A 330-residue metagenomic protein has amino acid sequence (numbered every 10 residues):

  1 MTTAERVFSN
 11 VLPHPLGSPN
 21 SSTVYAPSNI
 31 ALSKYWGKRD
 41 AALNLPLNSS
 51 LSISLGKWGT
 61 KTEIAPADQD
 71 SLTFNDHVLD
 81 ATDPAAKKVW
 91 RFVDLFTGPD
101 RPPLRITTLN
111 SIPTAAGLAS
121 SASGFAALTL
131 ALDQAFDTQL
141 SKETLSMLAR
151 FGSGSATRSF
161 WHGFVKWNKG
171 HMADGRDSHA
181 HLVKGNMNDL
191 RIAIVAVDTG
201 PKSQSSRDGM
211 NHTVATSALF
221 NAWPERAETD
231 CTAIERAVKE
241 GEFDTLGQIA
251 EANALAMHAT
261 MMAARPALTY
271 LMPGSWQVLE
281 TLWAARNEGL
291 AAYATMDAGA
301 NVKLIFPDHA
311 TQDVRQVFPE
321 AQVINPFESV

Functional and structural regions predicted by a protein language model:
M1-A116, L130-L140, V317, I324-V330: ATP-binding N-lobe of GHMP and related small-molecule kinases
M1-T2, G98-K184: Gly/Ser-rich oxyanion-binding loop with an adjacent helix/lid that shapes the negatively charged ligand pocket
A26, L47, W58, F160-W161 (+2 more regions): A generic structural signal for well-ordered coil/turn residues at beta-strand boundaries that shape enzyme active-site
A31-K34, I53, T60-I64, A156-S159 (+3 more regions): Short beta-strand scaffold segments in enzyme catalytic cores
T62, L246, D297: Residue-level signal for inorganic ion chemistry
A85, S120, G124-F125, D230 (+2 more regions): Catalytic-loop motifs flanking and including active-site residues across diverse enzymes
M147-R286, L290-A292, I305-V330: ATP-dependent small-molecule kinase catalytic core of the GHMP/sugar-kinase superfamily and closely related
A294-K303: Small/polar glycine-rich anion-binding or flexible loop at a beta-alpha turn
